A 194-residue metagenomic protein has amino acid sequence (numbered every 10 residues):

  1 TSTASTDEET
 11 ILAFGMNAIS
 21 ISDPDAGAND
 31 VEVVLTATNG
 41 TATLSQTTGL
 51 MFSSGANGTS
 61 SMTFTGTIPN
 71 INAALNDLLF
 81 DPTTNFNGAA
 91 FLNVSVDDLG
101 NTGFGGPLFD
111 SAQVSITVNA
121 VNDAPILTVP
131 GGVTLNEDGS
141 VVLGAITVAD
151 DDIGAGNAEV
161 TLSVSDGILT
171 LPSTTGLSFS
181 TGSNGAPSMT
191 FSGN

Functional and structural regions predicted by a protein language model:
T1-N194: Extracellular glycosylation-rich, acidic/polar low-complexity regions of adhesion- and matrix-associated proteins
